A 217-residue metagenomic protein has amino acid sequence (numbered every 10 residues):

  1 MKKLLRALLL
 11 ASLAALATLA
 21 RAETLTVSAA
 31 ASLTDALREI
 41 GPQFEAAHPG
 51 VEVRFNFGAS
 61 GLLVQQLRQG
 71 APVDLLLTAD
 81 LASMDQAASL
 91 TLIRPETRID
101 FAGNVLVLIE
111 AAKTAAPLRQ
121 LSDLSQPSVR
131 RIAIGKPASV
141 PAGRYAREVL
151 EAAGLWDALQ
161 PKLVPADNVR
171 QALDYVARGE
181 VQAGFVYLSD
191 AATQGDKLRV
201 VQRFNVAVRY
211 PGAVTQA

Functional and structural regions predicted by a protein language model:
M1-R6: Positively charged n-region of N-terminal signal peptides that target proteins for export
A7-A17: Bacterial N-terminal signal peptides
A22-H48, E52-F57, G61, Q65-Q69 (+3 more regions): Exported/periplasmic ABC-transporter solute-binding proteins
